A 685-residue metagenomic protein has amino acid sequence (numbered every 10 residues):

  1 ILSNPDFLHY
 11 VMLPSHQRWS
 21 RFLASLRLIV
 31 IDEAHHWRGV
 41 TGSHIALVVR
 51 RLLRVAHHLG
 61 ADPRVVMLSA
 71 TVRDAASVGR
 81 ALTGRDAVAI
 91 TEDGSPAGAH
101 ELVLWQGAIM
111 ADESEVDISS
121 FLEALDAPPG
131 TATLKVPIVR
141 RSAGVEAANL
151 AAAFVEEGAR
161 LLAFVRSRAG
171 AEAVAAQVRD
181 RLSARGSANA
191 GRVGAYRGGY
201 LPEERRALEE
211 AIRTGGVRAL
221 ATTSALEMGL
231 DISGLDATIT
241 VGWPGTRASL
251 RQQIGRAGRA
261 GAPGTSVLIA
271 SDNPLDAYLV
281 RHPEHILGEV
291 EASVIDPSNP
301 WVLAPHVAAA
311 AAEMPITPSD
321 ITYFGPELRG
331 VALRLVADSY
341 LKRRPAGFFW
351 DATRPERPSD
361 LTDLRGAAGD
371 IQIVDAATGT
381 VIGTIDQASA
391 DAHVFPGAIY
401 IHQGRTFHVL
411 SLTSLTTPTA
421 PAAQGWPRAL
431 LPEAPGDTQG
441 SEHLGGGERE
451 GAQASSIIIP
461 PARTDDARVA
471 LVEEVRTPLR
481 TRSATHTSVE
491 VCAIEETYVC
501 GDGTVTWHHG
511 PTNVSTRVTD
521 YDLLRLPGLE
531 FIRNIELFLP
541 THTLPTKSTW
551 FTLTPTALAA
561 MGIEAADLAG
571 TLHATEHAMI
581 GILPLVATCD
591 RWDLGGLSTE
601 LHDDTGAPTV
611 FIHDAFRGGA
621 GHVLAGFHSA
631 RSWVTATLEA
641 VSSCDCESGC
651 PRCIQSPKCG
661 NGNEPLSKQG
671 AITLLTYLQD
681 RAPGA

Functional and structural regions predicted by a protein language model:
I1-H9, L13-P315, T322-R357, A367: Helicase motor core with emphasis on the C-terminal RecA-like subdomain
S142, E146, S298, V302 (+8 more regions): Conserved active-site and cofactor/substrate-binding residues in soluble primary-metabolism enzymes
P263-S266, D272-E289, H306-A310, M314-T317 (+4 more regions): Extended Lys/Arg-rich polyanion-binding regions
G649-C653: Short cysteine clusters
S656: Cys/His-rich metal-chelating microdomains
C659: Short, non-ligating residues that shape and space the ligands of small metal-coordination modules and catalytic
T676-A685: Short Fe-S-cluster ligation motifs
